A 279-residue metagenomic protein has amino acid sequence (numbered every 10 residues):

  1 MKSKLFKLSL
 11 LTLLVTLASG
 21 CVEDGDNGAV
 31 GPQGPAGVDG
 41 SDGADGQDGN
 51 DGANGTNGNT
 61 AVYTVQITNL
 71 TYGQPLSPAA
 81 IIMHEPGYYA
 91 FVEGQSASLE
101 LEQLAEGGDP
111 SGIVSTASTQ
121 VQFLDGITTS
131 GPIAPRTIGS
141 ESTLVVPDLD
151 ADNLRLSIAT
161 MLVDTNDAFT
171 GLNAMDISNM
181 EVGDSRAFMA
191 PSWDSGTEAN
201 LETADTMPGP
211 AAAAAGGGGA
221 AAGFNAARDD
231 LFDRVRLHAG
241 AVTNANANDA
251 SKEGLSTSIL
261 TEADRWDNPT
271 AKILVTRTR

Functional and structural regions predicted by a protein language model:
M1-S19: Sec-dependent bacterial lipoprotein signal peptides
K4-S9, G25, T56, L274: Residue-level detector of intrinsically disordered/flexible regions characterized by low predicted structural confidence
A18-T60: Collagen/collagen-like triple-helix sequence repeat recognition
N59-V62, L70-P191: Structured domain cores in non-transmembrane regions
D167-G223: An exposed acidic His-Trp-rich patch
P208-G254: Domain-length functional cores that host ligand/cofactor binding and catalytic or interaction surfaces in mature
H238-R279: Long, compositionally biased interface segments
